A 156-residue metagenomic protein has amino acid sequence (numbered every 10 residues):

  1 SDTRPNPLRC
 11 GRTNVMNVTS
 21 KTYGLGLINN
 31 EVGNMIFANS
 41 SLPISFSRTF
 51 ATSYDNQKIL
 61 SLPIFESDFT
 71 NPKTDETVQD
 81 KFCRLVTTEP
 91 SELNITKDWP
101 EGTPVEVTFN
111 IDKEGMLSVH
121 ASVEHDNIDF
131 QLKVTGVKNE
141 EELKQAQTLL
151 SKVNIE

Functional and structural regions predicted by a protein language model:
S1-E156: Acidic low-complexity intrinsically disordered segments
